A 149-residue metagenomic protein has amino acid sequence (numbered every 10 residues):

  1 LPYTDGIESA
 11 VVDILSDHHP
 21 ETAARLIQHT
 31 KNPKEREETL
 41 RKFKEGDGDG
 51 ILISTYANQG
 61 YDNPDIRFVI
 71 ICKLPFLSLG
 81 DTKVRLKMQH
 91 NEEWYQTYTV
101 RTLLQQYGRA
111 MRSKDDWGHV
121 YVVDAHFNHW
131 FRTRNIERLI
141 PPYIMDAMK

Functional and structural regions predicted by a protein language model:
L1-K149: ASCE RecA-like P-loop NTPase motor cores that couple ATP hydrolysis to mechanical translocation on nucleic acids
